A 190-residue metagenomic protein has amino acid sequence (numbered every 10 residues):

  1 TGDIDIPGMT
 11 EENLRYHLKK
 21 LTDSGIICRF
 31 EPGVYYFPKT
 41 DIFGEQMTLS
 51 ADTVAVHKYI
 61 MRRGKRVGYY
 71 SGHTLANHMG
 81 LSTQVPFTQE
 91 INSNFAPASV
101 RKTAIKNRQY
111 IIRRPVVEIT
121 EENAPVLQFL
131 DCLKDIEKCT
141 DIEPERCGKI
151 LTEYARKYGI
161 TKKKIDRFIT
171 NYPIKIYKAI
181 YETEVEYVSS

Functional and structural regions predicted by a protein language model:
T1-G2, T88-E90, E145: Short coil/turn segments at secondary-structure boundaries
T1-I60: Short beta-edge/loop segments at beta->alpha junctions of small alpha/beta modules that act as binding/recognition
L14, S71-G72, P125: Amphipathic alpha-helical interface surfaces
I26, G80, K134: Hydrophobic/aromatic-lined pockets within catalytic cores
I26, T83, Y158-G159: Short alpha-helix boundary/capping elements
F30-V34, I60-A104: Short gly/ser-rich loop at a beta-strand->alpha-helix junction or flexible surface loop bordering the NTP-binding
A104-R114: A short, charged helix-loop
P115-S190: Hydrophobic alpha-helical interaction segments
